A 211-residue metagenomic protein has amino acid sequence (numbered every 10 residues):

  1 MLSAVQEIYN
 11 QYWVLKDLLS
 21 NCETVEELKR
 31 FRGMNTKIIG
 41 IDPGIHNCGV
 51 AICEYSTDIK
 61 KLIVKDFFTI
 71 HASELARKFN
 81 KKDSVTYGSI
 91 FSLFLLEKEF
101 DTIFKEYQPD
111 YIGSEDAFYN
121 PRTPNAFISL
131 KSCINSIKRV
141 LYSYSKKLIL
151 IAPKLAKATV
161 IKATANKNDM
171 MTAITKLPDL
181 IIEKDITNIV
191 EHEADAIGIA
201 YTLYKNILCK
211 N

Functional and structural regions predicted by a protein language model:
M1-N211: Phosphate- and other anionic-substrate recognition elements at nucleic-acid/protein interfaces
